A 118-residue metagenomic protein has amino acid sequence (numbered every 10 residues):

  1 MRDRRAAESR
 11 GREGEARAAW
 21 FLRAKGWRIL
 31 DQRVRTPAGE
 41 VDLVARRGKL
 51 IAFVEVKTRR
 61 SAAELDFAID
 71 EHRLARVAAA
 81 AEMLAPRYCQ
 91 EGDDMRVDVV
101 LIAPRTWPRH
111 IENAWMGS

Functional and structural regions predicted by a protein language model:
M1-Q32: Acidic-basic catalytic patches of nuclease active cores, encompassing PD-(D/E)XK and other metal-cofactor nuclease
A19, Q32-R33, R47, R109-A114: Secondary-structure boundary/capping motif
L22, V41-E64, V77: Conserved catalytic cores of phosphodiester-cleaving nucleases, focusing on short active-site segments
T36-A38, R47-K49, A103-P104: A generic beta-sheet turn/junction motif
G39-V41, A52, M95-V97, T106: Change "...and in nucleic-acid phosphodiester-cleaving endonucleases..." to "...and in nucleic-acid processing enzymes
T58-R105: Catalytic cores of nucleic-acid endonucleases
I102-S118: Short, low-complexity, polybasic intrinsically disordered segments
